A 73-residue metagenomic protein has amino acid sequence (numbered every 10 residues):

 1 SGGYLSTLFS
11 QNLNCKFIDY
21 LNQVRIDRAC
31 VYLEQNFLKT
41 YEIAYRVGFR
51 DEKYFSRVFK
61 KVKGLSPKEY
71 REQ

Functional and structural regions predicted by a protein language model:
S1: Histidine-centered phosphotransfer motif of kinases
L5, F9, Y54-F55, F59: Short hydrophobic/aromatic patch on the recognition helix
Q11-K53, E72-Q73: Terminal helix-turn-helix DNA-binding modules in bacterial transcription factors
C15, R57-Q73: …primarily DNA-binding HTH/wHTH and HhH modules…
